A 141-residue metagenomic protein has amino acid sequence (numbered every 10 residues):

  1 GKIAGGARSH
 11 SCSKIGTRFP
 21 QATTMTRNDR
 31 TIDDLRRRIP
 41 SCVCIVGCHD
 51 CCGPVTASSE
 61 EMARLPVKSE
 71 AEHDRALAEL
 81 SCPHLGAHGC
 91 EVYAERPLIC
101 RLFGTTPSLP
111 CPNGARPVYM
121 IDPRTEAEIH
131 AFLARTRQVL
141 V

Functional and structural regions predicted by a protein language model:
A4-R8, G16: Short, low-complexity intrinsically disordered segments enriched in A/P/G/S/L with frequent Arg, especially at protein
K14, R18-V141: Short loop/turn segments that flank or connect secondary-structure elements
